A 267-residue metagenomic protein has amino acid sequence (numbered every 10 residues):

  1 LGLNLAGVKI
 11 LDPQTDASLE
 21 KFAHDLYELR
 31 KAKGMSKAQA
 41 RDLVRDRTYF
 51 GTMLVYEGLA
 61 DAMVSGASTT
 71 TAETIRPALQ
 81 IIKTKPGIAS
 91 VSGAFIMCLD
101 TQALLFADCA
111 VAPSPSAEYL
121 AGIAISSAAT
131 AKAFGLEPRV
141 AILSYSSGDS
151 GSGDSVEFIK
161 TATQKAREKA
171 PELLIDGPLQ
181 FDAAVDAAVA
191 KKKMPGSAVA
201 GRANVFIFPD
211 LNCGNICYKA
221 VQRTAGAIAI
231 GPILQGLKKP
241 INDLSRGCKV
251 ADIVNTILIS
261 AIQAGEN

Functional and structural regions predicted by a protein language model:
L1-A200, V205-N267: Anion-binding alpha/beta catalytic cores of soluble intermediary-metabolism enzymes, centered on
